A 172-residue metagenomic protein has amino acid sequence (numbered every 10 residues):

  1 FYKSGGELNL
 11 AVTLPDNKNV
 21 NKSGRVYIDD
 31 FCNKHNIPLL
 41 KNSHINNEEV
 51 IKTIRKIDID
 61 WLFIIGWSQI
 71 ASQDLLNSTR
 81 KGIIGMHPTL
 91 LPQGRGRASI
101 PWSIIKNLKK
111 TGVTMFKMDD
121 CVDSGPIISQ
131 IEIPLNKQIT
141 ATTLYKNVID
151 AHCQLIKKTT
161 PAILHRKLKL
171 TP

Functional and structural regions predicted by a protein language model:
F1-K22: N-terminal Rossmann-like dinucleotide-binding module
S4, W61, I65-P172: Donor/substrate-binding cores of folate-linked one-carbon enzymes
E7, N36-P38, G82: Conserved beta-strand segments of alpha/beta enzyme cores
N17-H35: N-terminal beta-loop-helix "entrance" segment that forms/cooperates in small-molecule cofactor or anionic ligand
C32-H35, I54, L108: A generic structural signal for well-ordered alpha-helical segments
P38-V50: Glycine-rich, highly charged phosphate/nucleotide-binding loops
E48-D58: Short amphipathic alpha-helix with an adjacent loop that forms part of the alpha/beta core around
